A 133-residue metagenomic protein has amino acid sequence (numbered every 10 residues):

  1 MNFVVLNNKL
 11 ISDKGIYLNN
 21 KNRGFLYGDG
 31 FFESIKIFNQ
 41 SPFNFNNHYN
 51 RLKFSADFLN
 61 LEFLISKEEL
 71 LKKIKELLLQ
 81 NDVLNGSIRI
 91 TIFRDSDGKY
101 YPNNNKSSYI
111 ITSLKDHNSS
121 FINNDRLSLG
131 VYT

Functional and structural regions predicted by a protein language model:
M1-T133: Conserved alpha/beta cores of soluble small-molecule-handling proteins
